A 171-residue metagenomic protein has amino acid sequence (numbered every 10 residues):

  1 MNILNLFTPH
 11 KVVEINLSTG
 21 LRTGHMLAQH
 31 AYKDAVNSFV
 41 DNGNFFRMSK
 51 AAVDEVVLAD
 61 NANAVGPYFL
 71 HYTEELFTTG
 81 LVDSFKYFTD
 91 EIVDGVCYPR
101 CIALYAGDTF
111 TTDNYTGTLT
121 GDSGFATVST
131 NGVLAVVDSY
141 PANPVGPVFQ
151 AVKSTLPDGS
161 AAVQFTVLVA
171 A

Functional and structural regions predicted by a protein language model:
M1-A171: Surface-exposed, low-hydrophobicity beta-strand/loop segments enriched in small/polar/acidic residues
